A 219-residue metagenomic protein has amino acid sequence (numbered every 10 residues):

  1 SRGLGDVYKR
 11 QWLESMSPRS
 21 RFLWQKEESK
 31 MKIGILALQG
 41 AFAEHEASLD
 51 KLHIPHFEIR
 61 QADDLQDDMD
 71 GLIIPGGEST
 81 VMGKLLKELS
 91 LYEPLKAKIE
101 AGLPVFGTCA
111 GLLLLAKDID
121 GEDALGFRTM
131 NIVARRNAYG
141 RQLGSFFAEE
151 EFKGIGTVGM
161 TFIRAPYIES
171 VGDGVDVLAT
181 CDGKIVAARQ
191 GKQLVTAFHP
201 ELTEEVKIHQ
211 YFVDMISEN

Functional and structural regions predicted by a protein language model:
S1-Y8: Short, small-residue-biased leader/transition segments that mark boundaries at the very start of proteins
W12, M16-E88, E93-K98, V206-Q210 (+1 more regions): N-terminal beta1-alpha1 cap of cysteine-dependent amidohydrolase-like domains
L38, T108-A110, M130, R164 (+1 more regions): A secondary-structure boundary/capping signal
H56-F57, V105, Q193: Hydrophobic anchor at the start of a short beta-strand that flanks the dinucleotide cofactor-binding loop
I73-I74, G107, T196: Redox-cofactor binding/interface segments in oxidoreductases and associated redox assembly factors
S79-E150: Cysteine-nucleophile active-site neighborhood
R136-N219: Amide-donor transfer/coupling interface in amidating biosynthetic enzymes
